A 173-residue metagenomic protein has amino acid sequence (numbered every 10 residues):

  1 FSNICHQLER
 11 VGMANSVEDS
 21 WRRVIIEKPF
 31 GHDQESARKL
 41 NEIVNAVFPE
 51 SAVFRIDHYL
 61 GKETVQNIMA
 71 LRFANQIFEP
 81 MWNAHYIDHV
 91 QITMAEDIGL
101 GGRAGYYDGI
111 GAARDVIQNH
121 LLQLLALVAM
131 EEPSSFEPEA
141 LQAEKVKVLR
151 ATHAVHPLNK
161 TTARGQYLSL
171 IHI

Functional and structural regions predicted by a protein language model:
F1-I171: Secretory/organelle targeting and membrane-embedding segments
